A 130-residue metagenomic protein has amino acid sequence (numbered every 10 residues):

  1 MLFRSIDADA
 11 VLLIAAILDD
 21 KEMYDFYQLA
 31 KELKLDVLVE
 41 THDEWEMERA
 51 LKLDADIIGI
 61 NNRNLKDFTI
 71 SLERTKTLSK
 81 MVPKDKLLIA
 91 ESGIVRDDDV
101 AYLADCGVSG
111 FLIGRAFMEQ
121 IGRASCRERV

Functional and structural regions predicted by a protein language model:
M1-L2, A124, E128-V130: Short, small-residue-biased leader/transition segments that mark boundaries at the very start of proteins
R4-I6, D43-L53, A90, I94-I113: Catalytic cores of alpha/beta
S5-E22, G59-F68, V108-S125: Glycine-rich phosphate-binding active-site loops on the catalytic face of alpha/beta enzymes
S5-V11, K31-L35, K52-G59, P83-D85 (+1 more regions): Glycine-enriched alpha-helix->loop->beta-strand junction motifs that scaffold or abut catalytic
L18-Q28, H42-E44, E48-A55, K66-D85 (+1 more regions): Short loop-to-alpha-helix "cap/lid" segments that border enzyme active sites across diverse enzyme classes
V37-T41: Long, charge-dense, solvent-exposed interaction surfaces that engage phosphate-rich ligands
S79, V100, G114-R115, R127: Generic hydrophobic alpha-helical scaffold/packing signal
I94, F117-M118, V130: Hydrophobic pocket-lining residues within nucleotide cofactor-binding pockets
